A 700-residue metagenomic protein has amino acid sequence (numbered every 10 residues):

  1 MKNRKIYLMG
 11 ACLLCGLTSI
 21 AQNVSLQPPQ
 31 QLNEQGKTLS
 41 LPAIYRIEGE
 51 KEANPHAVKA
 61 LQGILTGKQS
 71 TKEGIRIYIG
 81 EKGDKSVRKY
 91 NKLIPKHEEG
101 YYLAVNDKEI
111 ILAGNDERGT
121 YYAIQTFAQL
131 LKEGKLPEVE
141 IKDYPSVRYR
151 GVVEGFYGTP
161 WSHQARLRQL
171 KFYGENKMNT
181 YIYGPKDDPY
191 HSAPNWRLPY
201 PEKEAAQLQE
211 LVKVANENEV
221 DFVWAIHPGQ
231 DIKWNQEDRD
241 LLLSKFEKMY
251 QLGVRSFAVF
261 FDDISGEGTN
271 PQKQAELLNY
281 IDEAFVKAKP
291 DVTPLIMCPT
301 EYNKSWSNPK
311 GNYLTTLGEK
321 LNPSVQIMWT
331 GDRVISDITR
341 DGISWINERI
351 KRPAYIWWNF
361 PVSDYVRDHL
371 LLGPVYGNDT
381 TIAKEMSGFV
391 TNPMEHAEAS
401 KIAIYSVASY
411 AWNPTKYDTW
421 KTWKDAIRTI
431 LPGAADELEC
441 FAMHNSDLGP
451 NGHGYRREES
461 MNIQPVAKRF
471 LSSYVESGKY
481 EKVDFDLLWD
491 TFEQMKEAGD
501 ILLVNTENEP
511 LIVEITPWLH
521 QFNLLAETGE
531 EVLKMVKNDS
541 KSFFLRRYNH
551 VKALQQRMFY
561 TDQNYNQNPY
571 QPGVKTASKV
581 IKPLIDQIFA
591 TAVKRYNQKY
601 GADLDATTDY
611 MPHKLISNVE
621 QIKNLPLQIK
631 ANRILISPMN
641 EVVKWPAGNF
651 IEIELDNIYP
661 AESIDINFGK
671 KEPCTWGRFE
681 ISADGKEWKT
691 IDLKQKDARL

Functional and structural regions predicted by a protein language model:
M1-V24: Bacterial Sec-dependent N-terminal signal peptides
A21-D107, G134-I141: Acidic, contiguous N-terminal accessory segments
S25-Q27, N33, Y280-N308, Y313-S617: Substrate-binding groove of N-acetylhexosamine-processing glycoside hydrolases
P95-L241, K245, Q251-R255, K287: Feature activates predominantly on carbohydrate-active enzymes
G158, Q169, D187-P189, I226-Q230 (+5 more regions): Active-site-proximal loop/turn and secondary-structure-junction residues that shape catalytic pockets, frequently
K203-L208, K245-V254, T315-R333: Acidic, His- and aromatic-enriched active-site or binding-groove loops in soluble protein domains that engage sugars
K245-P271, T293-Y302: Active-site groove signature of glycoside hydrolases
R557, I581-G677, I681-G685, K694-D697: Disordered, acidic Ser/Thr/Pro-rich linker "stalks" and the adjacent N-terminal cap of the next globular domain
